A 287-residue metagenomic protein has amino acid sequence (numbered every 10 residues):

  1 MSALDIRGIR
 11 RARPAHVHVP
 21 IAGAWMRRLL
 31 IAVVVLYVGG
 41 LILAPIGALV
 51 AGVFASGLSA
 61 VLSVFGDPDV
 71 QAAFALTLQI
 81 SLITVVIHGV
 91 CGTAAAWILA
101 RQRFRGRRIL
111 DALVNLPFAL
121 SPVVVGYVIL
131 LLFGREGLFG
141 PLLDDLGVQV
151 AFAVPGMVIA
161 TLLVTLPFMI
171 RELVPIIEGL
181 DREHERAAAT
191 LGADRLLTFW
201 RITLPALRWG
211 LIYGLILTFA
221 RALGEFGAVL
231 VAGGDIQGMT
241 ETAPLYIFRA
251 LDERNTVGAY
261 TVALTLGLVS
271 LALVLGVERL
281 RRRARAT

Functional and structural regions predicted by a protein language model:
M1-A24: Short, Lys/Arg-rich, polar N-terminal cytosolic tail immediately upstream of the first transmembrane signal-anchor
G23-G57, G66-E178, I202, A206-G227 (+2 more regions): Membrane-water interface segments at the C-terminal ends of transmembrane alpha-helices in multi-pass inner-membrane
L116, G192, N255: Glycine-rich phosphate-binding loops of nucleotide-dependent enzymes
L131, A228-R254: Glycine-rich helix-loop "coupling/hinge" segments at transmembrane-helix boundaries in multipass transporters
V174-R186, D194-R195: Membrane-helix/interface signature in polytopic inner-membrane proteins
A187-A188, A259: Key positions in alpha-helical "signaling/recognition" and NTPase switch elements
L191-A193, P205: Glycine/proline-centered hinge or cleavage motifs at structural transition points of membrane proteins
R283-T287: Short, charged juxtamembrane terminal tails flanking transmembrane helices
